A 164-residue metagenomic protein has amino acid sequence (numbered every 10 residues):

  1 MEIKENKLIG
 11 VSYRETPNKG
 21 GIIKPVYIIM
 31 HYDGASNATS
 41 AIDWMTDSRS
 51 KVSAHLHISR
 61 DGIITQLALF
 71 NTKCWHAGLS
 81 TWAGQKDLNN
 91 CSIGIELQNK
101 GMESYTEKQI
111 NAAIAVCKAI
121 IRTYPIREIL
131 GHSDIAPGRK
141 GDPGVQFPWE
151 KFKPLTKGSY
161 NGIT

Functional and structural regions predicted by a protein language model:
M1-I9, G21, K100-T164: Basic/polar, cationic surfaces and motifs that engage anionic cell-wall and phosphate/carboxylate ligands
M1-K86: N-terminal catalytic cores of peptidoglycan-degrading enzymes
M30, I95, A113: Conserved, mostly hydrophobic/aromatic
Y32, L97, S133: Residues immediately flanking
L67, G94, L130: Generic enzyme active-site microenvironment
K73, I93-M102: Cell-envelope and extracellular/periplasmic
K86-G94: Short coil-to-beta-strand
